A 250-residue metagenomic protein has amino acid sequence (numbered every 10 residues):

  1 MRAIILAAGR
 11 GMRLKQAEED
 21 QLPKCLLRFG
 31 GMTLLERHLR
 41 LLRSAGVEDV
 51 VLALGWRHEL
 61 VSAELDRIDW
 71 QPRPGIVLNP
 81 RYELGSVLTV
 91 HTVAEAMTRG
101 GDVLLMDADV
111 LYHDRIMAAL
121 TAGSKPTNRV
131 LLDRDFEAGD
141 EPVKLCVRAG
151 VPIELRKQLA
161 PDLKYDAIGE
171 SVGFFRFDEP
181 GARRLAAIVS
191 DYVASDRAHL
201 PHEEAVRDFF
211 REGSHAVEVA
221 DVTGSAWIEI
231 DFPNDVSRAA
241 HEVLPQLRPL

Functional and structural regions predicted by a protein language model:
M1-A3, A167-L250: Conserved alpha/beta core of the MobA/IspD/sugar-nucleotide pyrophosphorylase nucleotidyltransferase superfamily
M1-E18: N-terminal nucleotide-binding beta1-loop-alpha1 segment
R2-I5, M32-D102, S195-R197: Conserved N-terminal catalytic core of the sugar/cofactor nucleotidyltransferase
R13, L60-A63, R115, R184 (+2 more regions): Phosphate- and divalent-cation-binding pockets in alpha/beta enzyme and binding domains that engage nucleotide-derived
D20-E36: Short catalytic helix/loop segments, enriched in acidic residues and glycine and frequently bearing histidine
C25, R73-G75, A216-E218: Conserved beta-strand segments of alpha/beta enzyme cores
S62, D69-A149: Conserved beta-loop-beta/alpha segment of the NTase-like Rossmann-fold superfamily that binds/positions NTPs
H113-Y192: Conserved core of the sugar-phosphate nucleotidyltransferase
